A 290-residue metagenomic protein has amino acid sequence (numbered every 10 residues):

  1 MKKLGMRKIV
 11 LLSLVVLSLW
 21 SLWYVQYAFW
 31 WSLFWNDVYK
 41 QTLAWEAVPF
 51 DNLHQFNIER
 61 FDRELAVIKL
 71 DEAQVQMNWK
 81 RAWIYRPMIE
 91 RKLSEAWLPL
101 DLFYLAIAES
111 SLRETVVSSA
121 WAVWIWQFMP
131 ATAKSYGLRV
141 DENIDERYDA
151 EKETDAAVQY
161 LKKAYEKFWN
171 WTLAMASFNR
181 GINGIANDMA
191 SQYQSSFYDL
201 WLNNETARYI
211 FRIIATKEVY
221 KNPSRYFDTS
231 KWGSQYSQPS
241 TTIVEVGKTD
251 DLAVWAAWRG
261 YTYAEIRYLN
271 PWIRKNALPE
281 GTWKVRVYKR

Functional and structural regions predicted by a protein language model:
K2-L12: N-terminal Sec-pathway targeting helices
K8, L22-W97, L102: An acidic, Gly/Ser/Thr/Pro-rich helix-cap/linker signature
S13-S21: Bacterial N-terminal signal peptides
L98-T115, A174-R180, I266-L269: Short, functionally critical alpha-helical segments immediately adjacent to catalytic or ligand/cofactor-binding
A120-E142, T154-A157, L161, I185-D188: Substrate-binding/active-site groove segments that recognize and process beta-1,4-linked N-acetyl-hexosamine
L161-D188: Catalytic and binding regions of secreted/periplasmic enzymes and modules that target cell-wall glycans
K231-G260: Primarily a LysM-type cell-wall glycan-binding module
E265-R290: Extracellular LysM carbohydrate-binding repeats and other cell-envelope/extracellular binding modules
